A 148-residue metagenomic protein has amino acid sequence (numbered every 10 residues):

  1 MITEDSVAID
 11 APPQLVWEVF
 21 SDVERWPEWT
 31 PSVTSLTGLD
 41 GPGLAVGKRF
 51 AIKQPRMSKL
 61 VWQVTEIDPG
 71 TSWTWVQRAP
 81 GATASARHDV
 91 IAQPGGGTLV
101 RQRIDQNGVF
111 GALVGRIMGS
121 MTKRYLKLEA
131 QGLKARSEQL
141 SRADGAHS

Functional and structural regions predicted by a protein language model:
M1-G41, S148: Hydrophobic ligand-binding cavity/cleft-lining segments
V7, V100-Q102: Short, hydrophobic/aromatic-enriched beta-strand segments in well-ordered soluble domains
A11, E28-P31, K59, R124 (+1 more regions): Generic recognition of short, well-ordered alpha-helical interface segments
A11, R56, A92, Q106-G108: Non-catalytic surface loops within mature trypsin-like serine protease
Q14-E18, E28, E66, A92-G95 (+2 more regions): Replace "anionic and nucleotidyl ligands
T37-S85, G95, L99, Q131-S148: Glycine-rich portal/gate segments that line the openings of hydrophobic small-molecule binding cavities
D105-S148: A conserved amphipathic terminal alpha-helix motif
